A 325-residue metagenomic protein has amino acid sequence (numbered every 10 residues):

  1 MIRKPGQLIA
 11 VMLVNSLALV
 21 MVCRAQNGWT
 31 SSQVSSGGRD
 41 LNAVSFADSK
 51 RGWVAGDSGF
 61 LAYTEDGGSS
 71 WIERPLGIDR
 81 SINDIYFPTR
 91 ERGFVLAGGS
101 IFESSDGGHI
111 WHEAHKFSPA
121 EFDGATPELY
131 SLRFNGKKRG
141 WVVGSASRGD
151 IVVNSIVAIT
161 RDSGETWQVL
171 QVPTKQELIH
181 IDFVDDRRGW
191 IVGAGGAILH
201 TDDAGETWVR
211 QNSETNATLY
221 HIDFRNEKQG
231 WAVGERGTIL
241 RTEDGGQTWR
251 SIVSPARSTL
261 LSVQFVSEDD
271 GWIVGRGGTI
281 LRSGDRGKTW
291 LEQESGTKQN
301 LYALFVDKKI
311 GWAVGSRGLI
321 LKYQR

Functional and structural regions predicted by a protein language model:
I2-M12: Bacterial N-terminal signal peptides that target proteins for export
A10-V20: Bacterial N-terminal signal peptides
C23-R325: Residue-level hotspots at or immediately adjacent to binding/recognition sites across diverse folds
